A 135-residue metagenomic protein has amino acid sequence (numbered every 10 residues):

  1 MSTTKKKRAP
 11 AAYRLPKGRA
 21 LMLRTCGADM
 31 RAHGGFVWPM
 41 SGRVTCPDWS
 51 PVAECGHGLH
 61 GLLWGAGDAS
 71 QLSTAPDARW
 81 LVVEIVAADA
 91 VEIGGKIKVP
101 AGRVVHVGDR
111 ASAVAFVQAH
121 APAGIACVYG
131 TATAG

Functional and structural regions predicted by a protein language model:
M1-G135: Short, glycine-biased loop/turn motifs at secondary-structure junctions and in low-complexity Ser/Thr/Pro-rich termini
